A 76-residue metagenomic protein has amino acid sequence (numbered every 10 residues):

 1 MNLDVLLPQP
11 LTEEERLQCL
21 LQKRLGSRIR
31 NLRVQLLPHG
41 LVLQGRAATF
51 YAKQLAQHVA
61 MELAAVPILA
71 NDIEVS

Functional and structural regions predicted by a protein language model:
M1-S76: N-terminal targeting leaders
